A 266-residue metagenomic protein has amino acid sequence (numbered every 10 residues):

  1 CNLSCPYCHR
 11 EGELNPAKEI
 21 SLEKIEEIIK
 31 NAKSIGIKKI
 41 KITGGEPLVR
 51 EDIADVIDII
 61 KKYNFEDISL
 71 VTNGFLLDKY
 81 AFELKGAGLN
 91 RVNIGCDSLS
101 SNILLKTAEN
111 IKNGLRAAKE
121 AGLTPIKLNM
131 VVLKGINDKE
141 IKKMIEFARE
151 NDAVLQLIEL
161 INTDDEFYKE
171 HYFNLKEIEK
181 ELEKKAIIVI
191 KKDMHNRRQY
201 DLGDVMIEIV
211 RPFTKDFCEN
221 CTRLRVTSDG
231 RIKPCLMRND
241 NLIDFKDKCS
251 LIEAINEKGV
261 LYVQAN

Functional and structural regions predicted by a protein language model:
C1-C8, L105-R116, L251: Short intrinsically disordered, low-complexity coil segments enriched in acidic
C1-L22, P234-M237: Canonical Radical SAM [4Fe-4S] cluster-binding loop centered on the CxxxCxxC motif and its immediate flanking residues
C1-Y7, E26, K30-T43, F217 (+1 more regions): N-terminal pre-triad scaffold of radical SAM enzymes
E13-P16, S100-L105, D164-Y168: A short acidic, helix-capping loop that chelates divalent metal ions and anchors anionic groups
L14, K41, L242: Glycine-rich phosphate-binding "P-loop"
E19-I42, E46-Q156: Radical SAM/AdoMet-radical enzyme domain recognition
K143, R149-E150, L157-N266: Auxiliary Fe-S-binding modules of radical SAM enzymes
